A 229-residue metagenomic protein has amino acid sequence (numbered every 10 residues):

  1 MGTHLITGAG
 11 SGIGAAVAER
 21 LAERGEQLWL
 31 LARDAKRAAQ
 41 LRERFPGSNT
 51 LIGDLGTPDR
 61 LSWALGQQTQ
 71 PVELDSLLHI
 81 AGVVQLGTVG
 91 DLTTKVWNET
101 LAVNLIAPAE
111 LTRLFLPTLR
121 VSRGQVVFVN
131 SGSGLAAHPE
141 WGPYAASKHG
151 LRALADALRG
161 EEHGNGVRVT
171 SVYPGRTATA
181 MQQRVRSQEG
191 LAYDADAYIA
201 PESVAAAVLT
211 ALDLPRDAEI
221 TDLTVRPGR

Functional and structural regions predicted by a protein language model:
G10-S11: Conserved glycine-rich cofactor-binding loop
I80-L86: Conserved NAD(P)H cofactor-binding loop of Rossmann-fold oxidoreductase domains
T88-V89, V96-N98: Substrate-binding pocket helix/loop in short-chain dehydrogenase/reductase
T112, S147: Active-site helix of classical SDR
S131: Residue(s) in the substrate-gating loop at a strand-loop-helix junction that position the organic substrate next
A136, A157-V167: Active-site-adjacent segment of SDR/Rossmann-fold oxidoreductases
V167, S171, A192-R229: C-terminal helical subdomain
